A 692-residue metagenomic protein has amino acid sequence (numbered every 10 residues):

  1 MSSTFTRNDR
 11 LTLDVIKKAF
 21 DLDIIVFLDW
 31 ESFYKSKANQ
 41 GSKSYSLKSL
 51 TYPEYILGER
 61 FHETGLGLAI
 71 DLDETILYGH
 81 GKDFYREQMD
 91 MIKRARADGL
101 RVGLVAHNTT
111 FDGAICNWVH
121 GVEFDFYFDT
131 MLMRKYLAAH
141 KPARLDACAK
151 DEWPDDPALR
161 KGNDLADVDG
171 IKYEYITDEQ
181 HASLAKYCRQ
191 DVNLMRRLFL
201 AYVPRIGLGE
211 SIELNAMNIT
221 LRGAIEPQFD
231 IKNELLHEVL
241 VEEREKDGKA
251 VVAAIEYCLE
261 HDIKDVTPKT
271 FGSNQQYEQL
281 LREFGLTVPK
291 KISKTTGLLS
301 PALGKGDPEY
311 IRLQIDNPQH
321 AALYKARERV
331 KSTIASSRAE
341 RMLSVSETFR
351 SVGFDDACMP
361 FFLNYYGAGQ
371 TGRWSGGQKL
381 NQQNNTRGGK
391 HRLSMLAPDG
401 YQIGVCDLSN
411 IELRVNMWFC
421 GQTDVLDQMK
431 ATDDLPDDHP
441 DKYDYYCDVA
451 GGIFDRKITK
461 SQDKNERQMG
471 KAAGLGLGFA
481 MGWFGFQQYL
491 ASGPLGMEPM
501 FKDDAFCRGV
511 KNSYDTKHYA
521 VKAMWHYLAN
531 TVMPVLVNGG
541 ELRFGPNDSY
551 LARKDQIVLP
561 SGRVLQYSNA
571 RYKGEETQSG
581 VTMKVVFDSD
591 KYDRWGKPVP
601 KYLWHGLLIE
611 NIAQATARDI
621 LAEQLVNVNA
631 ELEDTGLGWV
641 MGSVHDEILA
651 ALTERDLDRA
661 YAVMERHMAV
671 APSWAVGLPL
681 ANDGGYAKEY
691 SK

Functional and structural regions predicted by a protein language model:
S2-L11, F20-L22, E31-E74, G209 (+3 more regions): Acidic, glycine-rich two-metal-ion catalytic cores of nucleic acid-processing enzymes
F5, L57-V203, E213, D441-F454 (+1 more regions): Active-site-proximal helix-loop-helix substrate-binding element of RNase H-like nuclease domains
F27-L28, H107, F128-L132, A397-I411 (+1 more regions): Conserved catalytic palm subdomain of right-hand nucleotidyl-transferase polymerases, strongest for RNA-directed enzymes
C116, F124-Y127, D164-T270, C420-D438 (+1 more regions): Mixed-charge, glycine-rich, non-catalytic linkers/tails in nucleic-acid processing enzymes
D129, D191, M195, N218-Q228 (+6 more regions): Catalytic palm active-site di-aspartate
L208-L323, G476-V532: Extended, well-ordered alpha-helical scaffold/bundle regions in very large, multi-domain proteins
P494-M497, R666-A675: A common structural junction motif
R655-A662: Short, conserved charged micro-motifs
